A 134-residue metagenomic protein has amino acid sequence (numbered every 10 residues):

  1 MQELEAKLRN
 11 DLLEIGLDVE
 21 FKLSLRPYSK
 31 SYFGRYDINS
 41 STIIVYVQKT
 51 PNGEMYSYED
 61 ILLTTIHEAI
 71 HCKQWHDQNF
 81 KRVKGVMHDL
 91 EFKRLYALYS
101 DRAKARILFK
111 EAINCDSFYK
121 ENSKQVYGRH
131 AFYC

Functional and structural regions predicted by a protein language model:
M1-E59, H76-C134: Metalloprotease/metallohydrolase-associated module, dominated by Zn2+-dependent proteases
L63-H76: Active-site recognition of the HExxH zinc-binding catalytic motif
